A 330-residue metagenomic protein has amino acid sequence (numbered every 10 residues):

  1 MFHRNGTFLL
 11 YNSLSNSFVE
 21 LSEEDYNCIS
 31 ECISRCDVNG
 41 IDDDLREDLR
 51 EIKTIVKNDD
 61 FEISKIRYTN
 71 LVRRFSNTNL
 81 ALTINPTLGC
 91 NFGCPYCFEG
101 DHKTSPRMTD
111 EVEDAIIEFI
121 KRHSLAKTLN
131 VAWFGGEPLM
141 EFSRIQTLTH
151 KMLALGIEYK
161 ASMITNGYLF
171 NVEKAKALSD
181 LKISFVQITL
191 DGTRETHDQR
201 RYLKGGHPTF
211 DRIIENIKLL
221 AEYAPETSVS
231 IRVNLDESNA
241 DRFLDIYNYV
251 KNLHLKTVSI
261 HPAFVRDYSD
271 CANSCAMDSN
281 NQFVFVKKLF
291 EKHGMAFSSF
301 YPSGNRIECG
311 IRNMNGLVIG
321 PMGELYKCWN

Functional and structural regions predicted by a protein language model:
M1-E20, D43-T83: N-terminal [4Fe-4S]-dependent radical SAM core
F2-N27, A296-N330: Accessory C-terminal segments flanking Radical SAM cores
C28-I41: Short acidic, hydrophobic short linear motifs in intrinsically disordered regions
S64-K176, L181-S184: Conserved alpha-helical substructure of the radical SAM core
T83-N85, N130-F134, S162-N166, Q187-D191 (+3 more regions): A cross-family glycoside hydrolase active-site/sugar-binding cleft signature
P86-C90, T189, T209, I213: Active-site cores of enzymes that catalyze phosphoryl transfer or operate on phosphate-rich substrates
A175, L181-R194, V258-V265: Non-cysteine beta-strand/loop elements that form the S-adenosyl-L-methionine
E195, Q199-M314, V318-L325: Radical SAM enzyme [4Fe-4S]-AdoMet core and its adjacent flexible, acidic and glycine-rich loops/tails across
